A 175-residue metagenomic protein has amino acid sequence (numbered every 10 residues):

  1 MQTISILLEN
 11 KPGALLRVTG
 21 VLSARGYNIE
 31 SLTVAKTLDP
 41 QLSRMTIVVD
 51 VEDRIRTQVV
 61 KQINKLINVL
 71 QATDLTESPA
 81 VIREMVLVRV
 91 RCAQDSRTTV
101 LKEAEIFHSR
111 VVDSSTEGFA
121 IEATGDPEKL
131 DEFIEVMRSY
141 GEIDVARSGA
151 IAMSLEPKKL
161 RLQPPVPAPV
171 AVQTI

Functional and structural regions predicted by a protein language model:
M1-R44, V48-I175: Long, contiguous binding/interaction regions
